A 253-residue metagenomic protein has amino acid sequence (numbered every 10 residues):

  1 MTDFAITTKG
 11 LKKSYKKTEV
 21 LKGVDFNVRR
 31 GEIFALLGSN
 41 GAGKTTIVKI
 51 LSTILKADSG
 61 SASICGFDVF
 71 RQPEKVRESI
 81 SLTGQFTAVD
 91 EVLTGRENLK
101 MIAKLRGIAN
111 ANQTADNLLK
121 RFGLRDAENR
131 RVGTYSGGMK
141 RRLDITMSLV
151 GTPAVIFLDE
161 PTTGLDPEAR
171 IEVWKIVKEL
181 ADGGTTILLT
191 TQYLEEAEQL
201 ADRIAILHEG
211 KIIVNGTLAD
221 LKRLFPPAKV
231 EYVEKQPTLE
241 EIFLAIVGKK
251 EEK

Functional and structural regions predicted by a protein language model:
G60-R71, K75-V76, I80: Conserved ABC transporter NBD signature motif
S81, K100, K104-A127: Conserved ABC ATPase "signature" region
I156-D159: Catalytic Walker B motif of ABC-type/P-loop ATPase nucleotide-binding domains
N215-G216: ABC ATPase "signature
